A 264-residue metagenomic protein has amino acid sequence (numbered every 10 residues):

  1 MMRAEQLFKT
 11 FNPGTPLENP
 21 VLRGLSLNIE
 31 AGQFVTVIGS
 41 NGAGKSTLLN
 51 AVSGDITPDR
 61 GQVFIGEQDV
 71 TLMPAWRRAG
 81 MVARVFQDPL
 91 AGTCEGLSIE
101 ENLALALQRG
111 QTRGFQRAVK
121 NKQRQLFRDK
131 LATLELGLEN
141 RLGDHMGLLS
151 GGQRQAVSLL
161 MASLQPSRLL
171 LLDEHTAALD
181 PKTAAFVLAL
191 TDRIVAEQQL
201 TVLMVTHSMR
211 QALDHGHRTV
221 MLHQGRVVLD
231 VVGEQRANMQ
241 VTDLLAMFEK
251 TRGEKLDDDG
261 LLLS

Functional and structural regions predicted by a protein language model:
M1, T10-G24, P74: A short, flexible loop at the N-terminus of ABC-type nucleotide-binding domains that lies
T15, D69-A83, A91, R113-Q116 (+2 more regions): ABC ATPase NBD coupling module
I38-S40: The feature captures the beta-strand-to-loop junction immediately N-terminal to the Walker
S53: Helix-to-loop junction immediately C-terminal to a conserved catalytic motif
G61-D69, L229-V231: Conserved ABC transporter NBD signature motif
A162-S163: ABC ATPase C-loop
T206-H207: H-loop/switch region of ABC-family ATPase nucleotide-binding domains
R226-R252: Conserved beta-strand-loop-alpha-helix hinge in the C-terminal portion of ABC ATPase nucleotide-binding domains
